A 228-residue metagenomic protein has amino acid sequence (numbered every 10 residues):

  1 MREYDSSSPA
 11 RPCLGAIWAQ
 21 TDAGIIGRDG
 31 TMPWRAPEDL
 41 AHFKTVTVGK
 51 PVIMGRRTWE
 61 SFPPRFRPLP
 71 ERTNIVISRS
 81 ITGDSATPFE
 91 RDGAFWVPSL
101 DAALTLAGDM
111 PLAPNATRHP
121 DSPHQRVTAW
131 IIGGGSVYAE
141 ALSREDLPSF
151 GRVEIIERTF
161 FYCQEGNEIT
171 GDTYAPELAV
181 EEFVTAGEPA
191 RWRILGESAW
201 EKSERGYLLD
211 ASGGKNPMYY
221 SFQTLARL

Functional and structural regions predicted by a protein language model:
R2-L228: Enzymes that bind and transform nitrogen-containing heteroaromatic metabolites
